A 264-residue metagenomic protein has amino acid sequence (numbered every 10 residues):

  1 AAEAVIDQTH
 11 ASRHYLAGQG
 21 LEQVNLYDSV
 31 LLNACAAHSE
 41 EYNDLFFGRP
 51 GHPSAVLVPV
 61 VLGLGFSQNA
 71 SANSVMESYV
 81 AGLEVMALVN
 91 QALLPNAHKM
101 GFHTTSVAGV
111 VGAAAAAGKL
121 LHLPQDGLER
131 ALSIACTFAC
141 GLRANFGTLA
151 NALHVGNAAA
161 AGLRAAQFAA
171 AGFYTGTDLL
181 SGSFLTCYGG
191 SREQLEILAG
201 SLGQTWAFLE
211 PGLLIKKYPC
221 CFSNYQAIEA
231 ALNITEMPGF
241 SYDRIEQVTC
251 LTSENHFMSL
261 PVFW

Functional and structural regions predicted by a protein language model:
A1-P211, E254-H256: N-terminal core-entry segment
A199-W264: Catalytic-core signal marking the mid-to-C-terminal active-site face
